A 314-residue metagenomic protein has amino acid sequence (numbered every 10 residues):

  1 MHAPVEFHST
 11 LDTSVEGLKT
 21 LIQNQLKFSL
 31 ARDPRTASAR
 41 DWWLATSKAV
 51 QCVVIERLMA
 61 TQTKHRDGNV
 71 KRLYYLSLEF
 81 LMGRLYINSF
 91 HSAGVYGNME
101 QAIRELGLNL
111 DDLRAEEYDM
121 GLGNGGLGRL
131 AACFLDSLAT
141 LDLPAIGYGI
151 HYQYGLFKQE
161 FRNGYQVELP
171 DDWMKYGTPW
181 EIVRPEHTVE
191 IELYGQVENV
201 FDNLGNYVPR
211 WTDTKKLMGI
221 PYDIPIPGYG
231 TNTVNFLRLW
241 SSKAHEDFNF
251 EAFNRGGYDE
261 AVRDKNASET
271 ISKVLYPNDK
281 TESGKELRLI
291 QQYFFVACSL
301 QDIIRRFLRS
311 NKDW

Functional and structural regions predicted by a protein language model:
M1-W314: A conserved ligand/cofactor-binding region detector
